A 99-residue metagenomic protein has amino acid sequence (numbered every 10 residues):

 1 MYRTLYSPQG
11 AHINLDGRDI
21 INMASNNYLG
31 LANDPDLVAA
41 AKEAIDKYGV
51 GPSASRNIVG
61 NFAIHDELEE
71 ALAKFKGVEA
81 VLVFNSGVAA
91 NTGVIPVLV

Functional and structural regions predicted by a protein language model:
M1-Y48: N-terminal "arm"/small-domain region of PLP-dependent enzymes with the aminotransferase-like
N26, G87-V88: Short beta->alpha junction loops/turns
A39, E43-S86: Conserved N-terminal alpha-helix of the aminotransferase class I/II PLP-enzyme fold
D66, T92-G93: Alpha-helical elements of the RecA-like P-loop NTPase motor core of helicases
V94-V99: Conserved PLP-anchoring active-site segment centered on the Schiff-base-forming lysine
